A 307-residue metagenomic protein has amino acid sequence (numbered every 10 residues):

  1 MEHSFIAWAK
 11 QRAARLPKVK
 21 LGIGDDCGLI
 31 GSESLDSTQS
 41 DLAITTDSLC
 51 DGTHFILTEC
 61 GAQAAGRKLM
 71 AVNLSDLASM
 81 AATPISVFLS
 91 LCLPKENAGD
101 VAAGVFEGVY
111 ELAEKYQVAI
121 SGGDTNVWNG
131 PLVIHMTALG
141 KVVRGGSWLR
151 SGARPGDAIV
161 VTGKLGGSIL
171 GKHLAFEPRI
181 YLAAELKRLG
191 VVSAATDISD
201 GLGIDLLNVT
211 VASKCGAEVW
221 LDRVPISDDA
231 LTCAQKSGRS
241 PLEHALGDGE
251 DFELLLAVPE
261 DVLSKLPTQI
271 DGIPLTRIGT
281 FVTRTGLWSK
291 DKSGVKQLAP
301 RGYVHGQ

Functional and structural regions predicted by a protein language model:
M1-G61, M80, L89, G104-A113: Extreme N-terminal cap/leader segments of soluble proteins
E2-S4, W8-Q11, T38, C60 (+5 more regions): Glycine-/charge-enriched secondary-structure boundary and capping motifs
P17-K18, C27-E33, V109-Y110, S121-V127 (+5 more regions): A generic local secondary-structure boundary/capping motif
G22, T83, R154-P155, G247: Residue-level recognition of short, solvent-exposed, well-ordered loop/turn junctions that link secondary-structure
L29, N73, A81, I120 (+4 more regions): Residue-level signal for inorganic ion chemistry
T46, W128-V133, S147-L186, V191: Short, acidic (Asp/Glu-rich) active-site segment that either coordinates a divalent metal cofactor
A65-L77, G108-L112: Short, well-ordered amphipathic alpha-helical segments that serve as non-catalytic structural scaffolds within diverse
L77-V87, K115-W128: Short, flexible active-site-proximal loops enriched in glycine and acidic residues
